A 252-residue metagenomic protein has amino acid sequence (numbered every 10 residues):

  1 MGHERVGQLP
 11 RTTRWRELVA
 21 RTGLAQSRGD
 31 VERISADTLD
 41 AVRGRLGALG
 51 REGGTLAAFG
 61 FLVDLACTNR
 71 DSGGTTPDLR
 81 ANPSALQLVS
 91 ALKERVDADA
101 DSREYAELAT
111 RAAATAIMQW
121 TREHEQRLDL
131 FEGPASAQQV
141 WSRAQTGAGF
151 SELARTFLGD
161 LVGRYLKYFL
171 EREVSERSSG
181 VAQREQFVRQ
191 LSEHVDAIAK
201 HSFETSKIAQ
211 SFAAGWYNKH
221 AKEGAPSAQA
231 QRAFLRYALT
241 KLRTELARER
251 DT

Functional and structural regions predicted by a protein language model:
M1-T110, T115-A116, D251-T252: Extended, helix-rich scaffolding/adaptor regions
G2, Q26, L46, T76 (+11 more regions): Generic preference for well-ordered secondary structure
G23, G50, C67-R70, V96-A100 (+8 more regions): Generic secondary-structure transition motif, activating predominantly at the C-termini of alpha-helices
G29-E32, A36, L79-L86, D99 (+12 more regions): Alpha-solenoid helical-repeat scaffolds
I34-D37, A41, R45, A58-L65 (+15 more regions): Charge-rich, solvent-exposed alpha-helical interaction surfaces
S35-A41, T68, S72, A81 (+9 more regions): Alpha-helical context
Q119-A209: A contiguous, surface-oriented mixed alpha/beta subdomain in the mid-to-C-terminal portion of proteins that forms
S179-T252: Alpha-helical oligomerization segments
